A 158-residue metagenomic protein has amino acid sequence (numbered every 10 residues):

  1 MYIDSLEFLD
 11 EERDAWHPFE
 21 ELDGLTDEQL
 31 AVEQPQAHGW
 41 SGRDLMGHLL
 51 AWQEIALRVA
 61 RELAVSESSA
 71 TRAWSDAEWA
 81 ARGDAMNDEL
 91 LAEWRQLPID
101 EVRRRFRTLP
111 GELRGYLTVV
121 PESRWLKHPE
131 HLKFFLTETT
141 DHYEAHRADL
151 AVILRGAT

Functional and structural regions predicted by a protein language model:
M1-D4, A37, L91-P98, K127-H131: Short amphipathic alpha-helical segments at helix-loop
M1-L30, A51, I55, R61-E62: Alpha-helical bundle segments that constitute or directly flank the non-heme di-iron/ferroxidase center
S5-A15, I99-F106, L132, L136-T139 (+1 more regions): Hydrophobic packing residues in well-ordered alpha-helices of helical domains and bundles
E12, E78-S123: Acidic/histidine-rich alpha-helical segments that form the ligand environment of transition-metal centers
R13, E28, A85, K127-H128: Short hydrophobic/aromatic segments of transmembrane alpha-helices and their interfaces
A15-E21, E112, Y116, D149: Solvent-exposed, charged/polar functional surfaces in cytosolic regulatory/catalytic domains
A31-A81, R114-T158: Short, contiguous alpha-helical
